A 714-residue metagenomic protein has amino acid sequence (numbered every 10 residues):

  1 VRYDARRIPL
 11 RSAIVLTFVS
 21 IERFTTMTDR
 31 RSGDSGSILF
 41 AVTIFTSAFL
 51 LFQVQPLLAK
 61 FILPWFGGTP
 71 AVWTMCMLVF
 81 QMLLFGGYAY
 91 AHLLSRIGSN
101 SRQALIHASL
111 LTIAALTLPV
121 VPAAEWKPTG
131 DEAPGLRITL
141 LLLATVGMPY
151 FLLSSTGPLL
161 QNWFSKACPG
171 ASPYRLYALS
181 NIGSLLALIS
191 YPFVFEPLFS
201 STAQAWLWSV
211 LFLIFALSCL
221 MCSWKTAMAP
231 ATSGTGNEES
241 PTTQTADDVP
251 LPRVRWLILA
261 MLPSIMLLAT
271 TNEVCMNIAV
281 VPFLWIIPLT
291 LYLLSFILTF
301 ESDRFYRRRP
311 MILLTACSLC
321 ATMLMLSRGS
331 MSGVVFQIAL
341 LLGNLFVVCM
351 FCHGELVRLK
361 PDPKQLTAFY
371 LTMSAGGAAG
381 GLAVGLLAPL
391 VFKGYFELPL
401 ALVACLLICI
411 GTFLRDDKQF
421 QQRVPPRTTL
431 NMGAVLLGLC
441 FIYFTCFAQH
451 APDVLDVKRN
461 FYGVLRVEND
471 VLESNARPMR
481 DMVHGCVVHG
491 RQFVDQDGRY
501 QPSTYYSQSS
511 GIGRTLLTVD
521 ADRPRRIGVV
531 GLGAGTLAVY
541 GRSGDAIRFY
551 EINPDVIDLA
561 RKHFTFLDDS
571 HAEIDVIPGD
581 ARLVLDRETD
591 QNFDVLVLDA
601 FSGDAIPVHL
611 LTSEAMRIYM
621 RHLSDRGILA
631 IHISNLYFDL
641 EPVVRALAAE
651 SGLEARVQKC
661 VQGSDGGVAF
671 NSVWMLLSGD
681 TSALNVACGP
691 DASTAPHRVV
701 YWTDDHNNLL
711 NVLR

Functional and structural regions predicted by a protein language model:
Y3, R11-S12, L16-D691, H697 (+2 more regions): Alpha-helical transmembrane segments of multi-pass membrane proteins
